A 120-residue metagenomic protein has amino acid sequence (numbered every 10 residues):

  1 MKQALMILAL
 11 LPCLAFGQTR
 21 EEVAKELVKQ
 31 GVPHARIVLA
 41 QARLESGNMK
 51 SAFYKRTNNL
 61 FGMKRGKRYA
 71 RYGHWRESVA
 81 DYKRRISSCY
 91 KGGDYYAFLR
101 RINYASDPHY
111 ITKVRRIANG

Functional and structural regions predicted by a protein language model:
K2, L11-G120: Catalytic cores of secreted/periplasmic lytic hydrolases that degrade extracellular macromolecules
